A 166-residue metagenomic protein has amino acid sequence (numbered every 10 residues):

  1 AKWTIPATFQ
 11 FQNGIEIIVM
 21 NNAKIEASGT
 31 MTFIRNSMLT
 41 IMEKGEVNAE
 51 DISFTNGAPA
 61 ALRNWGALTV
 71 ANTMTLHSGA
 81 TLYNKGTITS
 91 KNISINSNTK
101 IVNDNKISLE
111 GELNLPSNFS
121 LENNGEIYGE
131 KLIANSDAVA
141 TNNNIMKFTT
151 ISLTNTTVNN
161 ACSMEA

Functional and structural regions predicted by a protein language model:
A1-A166: Extracellular beta-strand-rich, repetitive "passenger/adhesive" scaffolds that bind or process carbohydrates
